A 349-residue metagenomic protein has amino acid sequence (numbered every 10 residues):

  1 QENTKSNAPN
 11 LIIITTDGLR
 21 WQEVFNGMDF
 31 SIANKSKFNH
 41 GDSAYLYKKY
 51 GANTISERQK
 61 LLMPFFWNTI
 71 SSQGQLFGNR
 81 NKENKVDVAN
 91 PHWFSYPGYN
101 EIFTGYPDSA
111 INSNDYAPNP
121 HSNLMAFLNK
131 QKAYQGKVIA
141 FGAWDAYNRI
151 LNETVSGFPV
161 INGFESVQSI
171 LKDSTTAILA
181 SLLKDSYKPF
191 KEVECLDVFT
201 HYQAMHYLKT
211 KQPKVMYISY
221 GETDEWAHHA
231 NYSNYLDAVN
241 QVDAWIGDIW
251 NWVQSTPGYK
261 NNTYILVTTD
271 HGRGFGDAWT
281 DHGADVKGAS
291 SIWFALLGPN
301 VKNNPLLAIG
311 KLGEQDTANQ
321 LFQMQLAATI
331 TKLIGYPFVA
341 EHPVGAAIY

Functional and structural regions predicted by a protein language model:
Q1-N7: Bacterial Sec-dependent N-terminal signal peptides
I12-I13, W21, Q241-G283, I330: Metal-dependent active-site segment of extracytoplasmic phospho-/sulfohydrolases and closely related
Q22, N26-H92: Short, structured active-site-proximal loop/turn typified by the sulfatase FGly-forming signature C/S-X-P-X-R
Q22-M28, N81, S113-D115, I150-T154 (+3 more regions): Short, solvent-exposed loop/turn and secondary-structure capping segments
K35, T268-K302: Histidine-centered active-site microenvironments of extracellular/periplasmic hydrolases and transferases
P91-W93, P97-K184: Catalytic-site neighborhoods of secreted/periplasmic enzymes that process anionic sulfate/phosphate groups
A126, Q131-K132, G310-Y349: Non-catalytic, well-ordered alpha-helical segments in soluble enzyme domains
T154-V155, Y202-D248: Active-site His/acidic residue clusters
